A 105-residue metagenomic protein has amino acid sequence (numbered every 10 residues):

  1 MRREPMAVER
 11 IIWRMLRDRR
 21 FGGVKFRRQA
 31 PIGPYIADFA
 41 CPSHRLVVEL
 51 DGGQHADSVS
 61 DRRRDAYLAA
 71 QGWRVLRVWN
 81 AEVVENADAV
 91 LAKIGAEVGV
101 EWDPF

Functional and structural regions predicted by a protein language model:
M1-M6, I11, R28-G99: Basic, amphipathic alpha-helical patches used to engage nucleic acids or provide basic targeting signals, exemplified
W13-R14, D18, G22-P31: A short acidic/basic microdomain associated with nuclease active sites
G99-F105: Intrinsic disorder/low-complexity segments
